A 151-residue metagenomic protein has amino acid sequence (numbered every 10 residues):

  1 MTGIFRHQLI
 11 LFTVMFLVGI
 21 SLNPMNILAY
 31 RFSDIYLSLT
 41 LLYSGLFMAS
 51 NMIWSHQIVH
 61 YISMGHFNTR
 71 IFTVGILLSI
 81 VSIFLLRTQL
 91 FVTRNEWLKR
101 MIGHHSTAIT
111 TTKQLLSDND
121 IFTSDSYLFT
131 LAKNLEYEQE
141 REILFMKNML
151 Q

Functional and structural regions predicted by a protein language model:
M1-Q151: His/Met- and acidic-residue-enriched segments that coordinate or traffic transition-metal cofactors and support
